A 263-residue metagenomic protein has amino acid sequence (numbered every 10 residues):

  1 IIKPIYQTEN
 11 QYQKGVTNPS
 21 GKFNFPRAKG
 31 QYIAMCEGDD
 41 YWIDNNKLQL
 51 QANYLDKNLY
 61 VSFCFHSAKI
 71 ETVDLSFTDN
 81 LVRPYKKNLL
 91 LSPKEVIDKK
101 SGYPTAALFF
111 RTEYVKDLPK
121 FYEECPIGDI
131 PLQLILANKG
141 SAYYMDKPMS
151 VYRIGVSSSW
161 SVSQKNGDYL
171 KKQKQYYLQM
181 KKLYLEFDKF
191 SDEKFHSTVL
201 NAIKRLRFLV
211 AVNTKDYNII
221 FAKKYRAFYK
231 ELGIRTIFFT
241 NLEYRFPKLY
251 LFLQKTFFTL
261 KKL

Functional and structural regions predicted by a protein language model:
P4-K29, L50: Glycine-rich, basic loop-to-helix element that forms the pyrophosphate-binding segment of sugar-nucleotide handling
P26, H66, P84-D168: Conserved nucleotide-sugar donor-binding catalytic segment
I33: Short aromatic/hydrophobic "clamp" motif used to bind/position activated sugar donors
E37-Y41, S67: The conserved acidic donor/metal-binding loop of glycosyltransferases
N46-D79: Conserved donor NDP-sugar-binding/catalytic core segment of glycosyltransferases
E95, Y152-V156, V162-D192, Y217-Y229: Catalytic core of nucleotide-sugar-dependent glycosyltransferases
S197-N213: Amphipathic alpha-helical repeat scaffolds of TPR domains
F208-L263: Membrane-interface aromatic/basic loop that binds lipid-linked glycans or pyrophosphate carriers, typified by
